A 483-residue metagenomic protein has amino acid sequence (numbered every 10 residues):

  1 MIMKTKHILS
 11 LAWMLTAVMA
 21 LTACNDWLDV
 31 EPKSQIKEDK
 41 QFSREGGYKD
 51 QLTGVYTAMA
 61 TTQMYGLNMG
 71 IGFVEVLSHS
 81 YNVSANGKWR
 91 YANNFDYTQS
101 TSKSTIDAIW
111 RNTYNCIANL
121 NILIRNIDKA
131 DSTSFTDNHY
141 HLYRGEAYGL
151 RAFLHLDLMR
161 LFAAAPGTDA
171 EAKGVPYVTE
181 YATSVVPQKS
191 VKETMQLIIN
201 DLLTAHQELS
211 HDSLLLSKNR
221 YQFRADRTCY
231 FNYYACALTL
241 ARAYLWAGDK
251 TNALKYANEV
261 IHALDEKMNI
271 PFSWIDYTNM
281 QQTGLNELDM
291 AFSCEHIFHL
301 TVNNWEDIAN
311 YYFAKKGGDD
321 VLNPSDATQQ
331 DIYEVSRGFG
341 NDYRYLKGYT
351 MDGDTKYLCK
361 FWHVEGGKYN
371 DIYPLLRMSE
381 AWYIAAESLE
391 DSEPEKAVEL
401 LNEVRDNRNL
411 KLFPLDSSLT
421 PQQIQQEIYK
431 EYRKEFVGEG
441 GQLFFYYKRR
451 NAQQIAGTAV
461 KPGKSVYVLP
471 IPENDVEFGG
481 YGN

Functional and structural regions predicted by a protein language model:
M1-K33: Bacterial Sec-dependent N-terminal signal peptides
C24-G72, A257, V302, L412-F413 (+1 more regions): Membrane-proximal, proline-rich intrinsically disordered regions
D39, G66-V83, A164-E171, L214-Y234 (+2 more regions): Short, surface-exposed recognition loops and adjoining beta-strand edges that mediate ligand/DNA contacts, enriched
L52, I117-L120, M195, L202 (+3 more regions): Inward-facing hydrophobic residues that define packing positions of alpha-helical scaffold repeats
W89-F162, K189-K192, L202, E208-L209 (+3 more regions): Conserved, well-structured interaction surfaces
M195, K250, P394-E395: TPR-repeat structural position
Y230, L254-M378, L410-K411, E435 (+3 more regions): Hydrophobic-face positions in mid-chain alpha helices that act as interaction patches
